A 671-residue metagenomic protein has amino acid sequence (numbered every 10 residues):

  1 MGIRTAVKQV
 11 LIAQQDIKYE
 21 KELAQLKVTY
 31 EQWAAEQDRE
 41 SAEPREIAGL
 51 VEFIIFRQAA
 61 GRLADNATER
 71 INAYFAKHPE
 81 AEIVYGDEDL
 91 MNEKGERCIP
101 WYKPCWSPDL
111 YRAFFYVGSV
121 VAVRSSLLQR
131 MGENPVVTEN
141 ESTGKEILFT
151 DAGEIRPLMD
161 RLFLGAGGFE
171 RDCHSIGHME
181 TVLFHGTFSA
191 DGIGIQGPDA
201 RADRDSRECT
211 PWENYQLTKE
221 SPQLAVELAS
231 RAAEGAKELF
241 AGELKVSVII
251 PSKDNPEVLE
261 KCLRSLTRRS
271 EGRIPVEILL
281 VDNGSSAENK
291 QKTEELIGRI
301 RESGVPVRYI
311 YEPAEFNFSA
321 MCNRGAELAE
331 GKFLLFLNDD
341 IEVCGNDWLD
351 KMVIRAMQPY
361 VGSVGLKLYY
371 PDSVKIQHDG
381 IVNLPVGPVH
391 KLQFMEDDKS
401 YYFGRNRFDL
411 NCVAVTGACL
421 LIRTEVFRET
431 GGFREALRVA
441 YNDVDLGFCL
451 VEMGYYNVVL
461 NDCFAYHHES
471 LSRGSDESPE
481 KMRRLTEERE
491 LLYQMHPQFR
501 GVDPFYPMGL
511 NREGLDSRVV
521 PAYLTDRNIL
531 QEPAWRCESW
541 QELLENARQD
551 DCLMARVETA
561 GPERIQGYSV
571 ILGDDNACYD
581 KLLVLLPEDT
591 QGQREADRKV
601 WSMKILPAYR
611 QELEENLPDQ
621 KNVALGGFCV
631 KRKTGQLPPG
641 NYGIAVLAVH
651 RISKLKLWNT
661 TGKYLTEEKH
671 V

Functional and structural regions predicted by a protein language model:
G2-E40, I195-E243, D372, G387-N411 (+4 more regions): C-terminal, non-catalytic tails of nucleotide-sugar-dependent glycosyltransferases
S41-E46, E312-A329: Glycine-rich, basic loop-to-helix element that forms the pyrophosphate-binding segment of sugar-nucleotide handling
I54, L334: Short aromatic/hydrophobic "clamp" motif used to bind/position activated sugar donors
A60-G61, S265, L280-T293, A314 (+1 more regions): A conserved acidic beta->alpha catalytic loop
N66-C98, S126, C173-H174, I341-V386: Conserved donor NDP-sugar-binding/catalytic core segment of glycosyltransferases
K77, R264-P275: Short, acidic, metal-binding catalytic loop of nucleotide-sugar glycosyltransferases
L127, N140-V182, T187, W348-M352 (+3 more regions): A short, conserved alpha-helix in the catalytic core of glycosyltransferases
G242, L335, D526-V671: Basic, ligand-binding patches in group-transfer machinery, especially extracytoplasmic/periplasmic segments
